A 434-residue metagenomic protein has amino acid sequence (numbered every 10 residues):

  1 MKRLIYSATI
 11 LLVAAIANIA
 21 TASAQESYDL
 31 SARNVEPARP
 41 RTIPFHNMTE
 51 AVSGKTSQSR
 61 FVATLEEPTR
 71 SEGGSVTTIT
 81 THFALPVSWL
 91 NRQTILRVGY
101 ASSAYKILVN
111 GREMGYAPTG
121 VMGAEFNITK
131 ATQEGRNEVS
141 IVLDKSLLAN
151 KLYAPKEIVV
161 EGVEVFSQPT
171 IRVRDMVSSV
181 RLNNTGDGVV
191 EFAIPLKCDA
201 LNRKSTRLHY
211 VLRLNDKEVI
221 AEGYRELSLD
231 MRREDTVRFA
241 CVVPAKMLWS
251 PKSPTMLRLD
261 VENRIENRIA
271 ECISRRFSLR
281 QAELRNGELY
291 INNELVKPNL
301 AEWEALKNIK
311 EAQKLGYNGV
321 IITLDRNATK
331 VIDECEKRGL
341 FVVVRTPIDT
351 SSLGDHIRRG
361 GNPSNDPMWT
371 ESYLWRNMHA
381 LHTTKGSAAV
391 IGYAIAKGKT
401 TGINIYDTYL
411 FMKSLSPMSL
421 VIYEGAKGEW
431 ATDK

Functional and structural regions predicted by a protein language model:
S7-N18: Bacterial N-terminal signal peptides
Q25-I43, T56, T77-R174, F341-V343: Accessory beta-strand-rich segments of carbohydrate-active enzymes
S59, M176-V177, L248, M256-K314 (+1 more regions): N-terminal carbohydrate-binding accessory modules
W89-Q93, T132-R136, A149-N150, R203-S205 (+2 more regions): Short glycine/proline/serine/threonine-rich loop/turn segments at secondary-structure transition edges
I107-V109, G188-S228, D235-V237: Beta-strand-rich binding/interaction modules
L108-M114, N215, E266, N292-N293: Short strand-turn-strand beta-turns centered on an Asx-Gly dipeptide
P169-L201: Surface beta-strand/loop "capping" patches
K307-K310, G319-K434: Substrate-binding/catalytic cleft of secreted carbohydrate-active enzymes, primarily glycoside hydrolases
